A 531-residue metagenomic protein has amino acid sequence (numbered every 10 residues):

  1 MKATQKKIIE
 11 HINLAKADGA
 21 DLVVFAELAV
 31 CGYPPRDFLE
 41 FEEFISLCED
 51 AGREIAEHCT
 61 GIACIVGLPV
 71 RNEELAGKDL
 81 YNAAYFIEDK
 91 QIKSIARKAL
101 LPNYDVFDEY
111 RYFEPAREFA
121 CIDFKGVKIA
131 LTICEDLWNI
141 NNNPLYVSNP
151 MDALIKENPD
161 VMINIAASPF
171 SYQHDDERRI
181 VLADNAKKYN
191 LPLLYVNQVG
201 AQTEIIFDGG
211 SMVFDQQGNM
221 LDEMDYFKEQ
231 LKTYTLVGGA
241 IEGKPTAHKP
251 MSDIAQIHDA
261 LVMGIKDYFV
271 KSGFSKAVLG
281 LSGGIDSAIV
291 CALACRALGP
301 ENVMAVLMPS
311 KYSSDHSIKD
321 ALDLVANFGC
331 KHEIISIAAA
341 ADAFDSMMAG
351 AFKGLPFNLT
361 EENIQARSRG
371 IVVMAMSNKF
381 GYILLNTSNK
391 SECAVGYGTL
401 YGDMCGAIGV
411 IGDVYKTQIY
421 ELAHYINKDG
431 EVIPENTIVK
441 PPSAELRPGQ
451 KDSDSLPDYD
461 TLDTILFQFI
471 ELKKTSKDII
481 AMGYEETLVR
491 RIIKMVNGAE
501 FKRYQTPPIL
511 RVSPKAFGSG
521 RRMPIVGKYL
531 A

Functional and structural regions predicted by a protein language model:
M1-G280, C291-P300, H332: Enzyme catalytic cores with a strong preference for nitrogen-chemistry domains
N190, Q216, K244-G283, S287-A531: ATP/NTP-dependent adenylation/nucleotidyl-transfer catalytic domains that generate, transfer, or process NMP-activated
